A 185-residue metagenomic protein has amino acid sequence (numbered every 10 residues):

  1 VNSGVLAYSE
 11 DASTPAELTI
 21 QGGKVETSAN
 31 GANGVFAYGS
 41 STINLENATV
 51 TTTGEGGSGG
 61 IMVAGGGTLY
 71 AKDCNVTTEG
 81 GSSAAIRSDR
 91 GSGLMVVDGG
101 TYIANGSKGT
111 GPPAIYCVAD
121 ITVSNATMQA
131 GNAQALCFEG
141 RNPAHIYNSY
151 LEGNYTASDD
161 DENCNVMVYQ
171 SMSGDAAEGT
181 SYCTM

Functional and structural regions predicted by a protein language model:
V1-S28, F36-G54, I61-S82, R87-K108 (+2 more regions): Surface-exposed loop/turn motifs in large extracellular/passenger domains
N33: A well-structured
